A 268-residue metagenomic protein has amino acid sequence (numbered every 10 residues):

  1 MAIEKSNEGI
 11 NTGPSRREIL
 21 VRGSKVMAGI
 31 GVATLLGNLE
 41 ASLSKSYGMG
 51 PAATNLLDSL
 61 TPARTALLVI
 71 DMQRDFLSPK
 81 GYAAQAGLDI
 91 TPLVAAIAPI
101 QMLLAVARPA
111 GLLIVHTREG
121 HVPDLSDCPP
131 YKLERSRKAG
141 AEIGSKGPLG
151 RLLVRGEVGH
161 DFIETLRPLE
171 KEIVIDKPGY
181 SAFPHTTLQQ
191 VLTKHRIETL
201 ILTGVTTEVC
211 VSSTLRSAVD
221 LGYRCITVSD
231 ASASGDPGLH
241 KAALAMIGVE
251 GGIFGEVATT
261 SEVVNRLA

Functional and structural regions predicted by a protein language model:
A2-A66, D75, V106-A110, D127 (+1 more regions): Active-site-adjacent betaalpha module
P51-N55, V94-P99: N-terminal post-signal-peptidase region of extra-cytosolic proteins
I70-D71: N-terminal nucleotide-binding beta1-loop-alpha1 segment
R74-A84: Active-site-proximal N-terminal segment of extracellular/periplasmic enzymes that hydrolyze or transfer
Y82-P92: Short glycine-enriched, charge-decorated loop/helix-capping segments at active-site entrances that position
A95-L113: A short, N-terminal amphipathic alpha-helix
L112-E119, V228: Short beta-strand segments at enzyme active-site cores
H116-L125, Y131-K132: Catalytic-core segment of enzymes that process non-peptidic bonds
